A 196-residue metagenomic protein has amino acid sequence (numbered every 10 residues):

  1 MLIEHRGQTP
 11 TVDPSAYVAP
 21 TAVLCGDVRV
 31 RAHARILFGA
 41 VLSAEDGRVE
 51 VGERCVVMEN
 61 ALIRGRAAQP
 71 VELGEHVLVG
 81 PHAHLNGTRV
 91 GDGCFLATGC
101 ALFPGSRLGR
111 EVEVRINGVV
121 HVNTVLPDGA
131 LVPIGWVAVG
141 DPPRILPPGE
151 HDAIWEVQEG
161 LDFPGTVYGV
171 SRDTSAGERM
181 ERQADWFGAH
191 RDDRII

Functional and structural regions predicted by a protein language model:
M1-T11, E45, E53, E59-A61 (+2 more regions): Glycine-rich hexapeptide-repeat left-handed beta-helix
M1-V41, I195: Extended, small-residue-rich solenoid/repeat segments and analogous flexible loops that form exposed scaffolds
V49: Active-site cofactor/substrate anionic-group-binding motifs, chiefly glycine- and Lys/Arg-rich phosphate-binding loops
